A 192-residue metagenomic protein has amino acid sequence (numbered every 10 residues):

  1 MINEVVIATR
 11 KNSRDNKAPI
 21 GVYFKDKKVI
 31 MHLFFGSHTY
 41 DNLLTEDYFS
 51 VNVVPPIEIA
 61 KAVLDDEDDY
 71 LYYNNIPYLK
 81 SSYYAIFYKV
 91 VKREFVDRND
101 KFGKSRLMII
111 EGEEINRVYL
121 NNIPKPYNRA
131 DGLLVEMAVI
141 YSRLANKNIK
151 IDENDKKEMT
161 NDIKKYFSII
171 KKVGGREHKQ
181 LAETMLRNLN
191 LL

Functional and structural regions predicted by a protein language model:
M1-Y48, N52-I59: N-terminal structural module
V5, A18, I86-Y88, M108-I110: Hydrophobic residues positioned within well-ordered beta-strands of beta-sheet architectures
K28-I30, Y48, Y83-A85, L107-I109: Intrinsic-disorder/low-complexity, polar/charged segments enriched in Ser/Thr/Lys/Arg/Asp/Glu/Gln
E46-D97: Ordered, amphipathic secondary-structure segments that act as subunit-interaction surfaces in large macromolecular
I76-K80, V96-F102, S168-V173, E177: Exposed beta-sheet edge/beta-hairpin loop segments within beta-rich domains
R93-I151: Flexible glycine-rich active-site/ligand-binding loops centered on an Asp-His dyad
R129, V135-K179: Eukaryotic intrinsically disordered, low-complexity regulatory regions
G174-L192: C-terminal non-catalytic accessory extensions
